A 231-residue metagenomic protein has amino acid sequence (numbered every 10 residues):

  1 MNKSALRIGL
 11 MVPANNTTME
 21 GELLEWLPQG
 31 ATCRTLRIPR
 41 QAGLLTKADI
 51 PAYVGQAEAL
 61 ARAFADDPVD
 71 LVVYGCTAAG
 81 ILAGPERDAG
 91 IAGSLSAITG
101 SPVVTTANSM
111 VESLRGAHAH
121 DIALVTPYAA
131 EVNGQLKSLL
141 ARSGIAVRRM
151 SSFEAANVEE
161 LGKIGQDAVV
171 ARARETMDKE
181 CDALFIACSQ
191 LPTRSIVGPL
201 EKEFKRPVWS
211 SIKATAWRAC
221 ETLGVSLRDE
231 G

Functional and structural regions predicted by a protein language model:
M1-A59, V125, A130-G165: N-terminal glycine-rich anion-binding loop in soluble enzyme alpha/beta folds
Q56-R62, G165-K179: A short, acidic, amphipathic alpha-helical segment used as a generic capping/interface helix at domain edges
A57, A61-N108: Glycine/small-residue-rich loop that forms an oxyanion/phosphate-binding "nest" at active or ligand-binding sites
D70-G75, A123-L124, C181-C188: Periplasmic-binding protein-like
V73-Y74, V103-A107, R149, F185-I186 (+1 more regions): General beta-strand structural signal in soluble alpha/beta enzymes
I91, L95-A156, R228: Conserved beta-alpha
A155-V158, F204, V208-R228: Short, flexible loop segments at boundaries between secondary-structure elements
A171-L200, T215-A216: Hydrophobic alpha-helical
